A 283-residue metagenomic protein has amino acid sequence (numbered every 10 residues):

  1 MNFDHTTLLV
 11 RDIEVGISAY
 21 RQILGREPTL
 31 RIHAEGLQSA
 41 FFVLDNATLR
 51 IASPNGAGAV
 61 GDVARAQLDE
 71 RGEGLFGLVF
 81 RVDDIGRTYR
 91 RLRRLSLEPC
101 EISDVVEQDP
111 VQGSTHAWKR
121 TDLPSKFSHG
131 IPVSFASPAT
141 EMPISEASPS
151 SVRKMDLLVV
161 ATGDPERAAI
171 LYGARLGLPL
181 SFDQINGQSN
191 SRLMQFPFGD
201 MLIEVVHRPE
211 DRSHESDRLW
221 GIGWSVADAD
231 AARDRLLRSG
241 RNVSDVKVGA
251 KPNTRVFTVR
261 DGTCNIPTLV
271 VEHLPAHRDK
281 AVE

Functional and structural regions predicted by a protein language model:
M1-E14, E73-F80, S134-A169, L219-I222 (+1 more regions): N-terminal beta-strand motif that seeds the catalytic metal site of vicinal oxygen chelate
D4, Q38, F76, K119-T121 (+3 more regions): Residue-level marker for the onset of beta-strands and adjacent loop->beta junctions in well-ordered domains
T7-N55, R91-S96, C100-T115, R153 (+4 more regions): Core segments of cupin and vicinal oxygen chelate
L8, D12, S39-L44, A66-G74 (+6 more regions): Short, low-complexity cationic-aromatic patches
T48, P54-R81, T88-R94: Extended, compositionally biased flexible segments
R50, G86-S151, M194-G199, I203-E204 (+1 more regions): Vicinal oxygen chelate
V60-R65, E215-R218, D279-E283: A short, polar/proline- and glycine-enriched secondary-structure boundary/capping micro-motif
G187-N190, V206-F257: Accessory, usually C-terminal, subdomains that scaffold auxiliary metal cofactors
